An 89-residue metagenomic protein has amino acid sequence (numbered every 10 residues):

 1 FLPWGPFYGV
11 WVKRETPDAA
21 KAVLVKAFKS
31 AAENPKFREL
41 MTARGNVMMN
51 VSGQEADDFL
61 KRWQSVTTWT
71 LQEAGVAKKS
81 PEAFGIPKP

Functional and structural regions predicted by a protein language model:
F1-A32, I86-P89: C-terminal lobe and pocket-closing loops of periplasmic/extracytoplasmic Venus-flytrap solute-binding proteins
V10, L24, M41, W63 (+1 more regions): Residue-level signal for nonpolar/aromatic packing positions in well-ordered secondary structure
A19, V23-A27, K36, E55-D58 (+1 more regions): Extracytoplasmic/secreted proteins, especially bacterial periplasmic and envelope-associated proteins
K29-N46: Periplasmic-binding protein-like
S52-K88: Extracellular/periplasmic bilobal clamshell ligand-binding domains
